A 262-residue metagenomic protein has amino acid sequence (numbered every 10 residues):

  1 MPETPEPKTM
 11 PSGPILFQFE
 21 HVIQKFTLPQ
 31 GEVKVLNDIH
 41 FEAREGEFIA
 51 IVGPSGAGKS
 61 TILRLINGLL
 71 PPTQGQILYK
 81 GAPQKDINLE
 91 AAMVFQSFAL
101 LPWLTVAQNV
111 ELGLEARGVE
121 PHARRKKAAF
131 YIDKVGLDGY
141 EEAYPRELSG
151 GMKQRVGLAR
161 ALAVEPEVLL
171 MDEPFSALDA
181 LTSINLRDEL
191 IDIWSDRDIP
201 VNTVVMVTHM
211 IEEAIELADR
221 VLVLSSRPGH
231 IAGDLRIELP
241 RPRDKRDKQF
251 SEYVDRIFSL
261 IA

Functional and structural regions predicted by a protein language model:
V52-P54: The feature captures the beta-strand-to-loop junction immediately N-terminal to the Walker
N67: Helix-to-loop junction immediately C-terminal to a conserved catalytic motif
G75-I87: Conserved ABC transporter NBD signature motif
F95, A107-E115, R125, A129 (+1 more regions): Short helical segment in ABC ATPase nucleotide-binding domains corresponding to the A-loop/adjacent helical element
E115, H122-Y140, I191-D192: Conserved ABC ATPase "signature" region
Y144-L148, M152: Conserved ABC ATPase signature
A163-E167: A short, proline-enriched helix->beta-strand linker immediately N-terminal to the Walker B motif in ABC-type P-loop
